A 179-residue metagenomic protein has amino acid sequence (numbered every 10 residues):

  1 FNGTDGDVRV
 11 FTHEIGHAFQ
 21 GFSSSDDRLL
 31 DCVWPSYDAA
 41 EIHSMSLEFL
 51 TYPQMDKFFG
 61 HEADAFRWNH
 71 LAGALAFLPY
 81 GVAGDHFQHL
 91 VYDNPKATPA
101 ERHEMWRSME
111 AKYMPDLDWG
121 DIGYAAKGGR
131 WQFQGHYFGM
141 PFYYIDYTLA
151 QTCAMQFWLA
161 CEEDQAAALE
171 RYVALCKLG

Functional and structural regions predicted by a protein language model:
F1, S24-P35, H61-W68, G129-Y137: Acidic/His metal-coordination segments adjacent to aromatic residues that form catalytic metal sites in metalloenzymes
F1-T12: Short pre-active-site segment immediately N-terminal to the catalytic Zn-binding motif
F11, F19, S46, K57 (+3 more regions): C-terminal, non-catalytic "cap/extension" segments appended to globular domains
T12, G16, A40: Single, functionally critical "micro-switch" positions that shape active/binding sites and transmembrane helices
G16-L30, L50: Catalytic Zn2+-binding segment of zinc metalloproteases
S24, W34-E62, H70-L71, A76 (+1 more regions): Post-HExxH zinc-binding segment in Zn-dependent metallohydrolases
